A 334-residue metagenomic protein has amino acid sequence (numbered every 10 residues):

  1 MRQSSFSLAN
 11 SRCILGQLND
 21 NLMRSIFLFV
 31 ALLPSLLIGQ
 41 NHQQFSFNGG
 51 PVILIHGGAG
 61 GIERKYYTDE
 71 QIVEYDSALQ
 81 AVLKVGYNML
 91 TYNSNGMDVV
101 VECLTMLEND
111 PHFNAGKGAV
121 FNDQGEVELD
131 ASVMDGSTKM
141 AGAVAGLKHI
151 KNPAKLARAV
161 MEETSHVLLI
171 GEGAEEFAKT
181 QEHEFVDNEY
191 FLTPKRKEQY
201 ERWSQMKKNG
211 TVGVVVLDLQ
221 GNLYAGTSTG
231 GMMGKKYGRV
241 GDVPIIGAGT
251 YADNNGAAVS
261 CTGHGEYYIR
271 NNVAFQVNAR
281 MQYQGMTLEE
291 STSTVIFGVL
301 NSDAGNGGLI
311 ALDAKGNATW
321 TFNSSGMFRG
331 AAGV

Functional and structural regions predicted by a protein language model:
M1-N48: Bacterial Sec-dependent N-terminal signal peptides
N41-V334: Alpha/propeptide regions of enzymes that mature by internal proteolysis
